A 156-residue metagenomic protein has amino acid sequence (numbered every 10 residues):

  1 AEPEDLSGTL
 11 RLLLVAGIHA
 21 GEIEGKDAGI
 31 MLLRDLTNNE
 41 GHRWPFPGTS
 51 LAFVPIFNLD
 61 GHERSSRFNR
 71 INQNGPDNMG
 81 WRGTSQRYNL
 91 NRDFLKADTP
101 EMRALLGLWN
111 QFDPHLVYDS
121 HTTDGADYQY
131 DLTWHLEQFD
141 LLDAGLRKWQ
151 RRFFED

Functional and structural regions predicted by a protein language model:
A1-E2: Conserved beta-strand/loop block within the catalytic cores of divalent metal-dependent phospho-transfer/hydrolysis
L6-I18, E22-E155: Active-site/substrate-binding loop(s) of hydrolase catalytic cores
